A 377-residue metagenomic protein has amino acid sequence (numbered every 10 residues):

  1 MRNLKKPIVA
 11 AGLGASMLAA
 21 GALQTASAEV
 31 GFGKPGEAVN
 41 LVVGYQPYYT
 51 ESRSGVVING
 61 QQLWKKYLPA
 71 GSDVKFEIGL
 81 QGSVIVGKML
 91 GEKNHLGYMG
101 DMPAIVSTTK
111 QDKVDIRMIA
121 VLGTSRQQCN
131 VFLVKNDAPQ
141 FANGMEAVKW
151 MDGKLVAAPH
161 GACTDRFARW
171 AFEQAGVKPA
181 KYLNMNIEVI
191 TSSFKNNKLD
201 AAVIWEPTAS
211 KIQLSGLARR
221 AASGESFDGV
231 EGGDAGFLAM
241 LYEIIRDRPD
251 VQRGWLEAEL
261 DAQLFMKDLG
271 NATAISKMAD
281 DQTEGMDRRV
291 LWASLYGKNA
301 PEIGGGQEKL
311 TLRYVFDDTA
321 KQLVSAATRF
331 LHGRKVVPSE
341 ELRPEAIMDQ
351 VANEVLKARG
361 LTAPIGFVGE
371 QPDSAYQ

Functional and structural regions predicted by a protein language model:
M1-N40, L361-Q377: Short, low-complexity disordered leader/linker segments with a strong preference for bacterial N-terminal type II
E29-M185, S193, D200-E206, A358 (+1 more regions): Short, glycine-/small- and polar/acidic-enriched structural segments that line small-molecule recognition paths
Q61-Q62, E92, N197, G216 (+2 more regions): Short glycine-centered helix-capping/turn motifs at secondary-structure transition points
L63-S72, Q140-A142, S226-G229, G304-D318: Short, solvent-exposed loop/beta-turn-alpha elements that line the ligand-binding surface or hinge of extracytoplasmic
A70-G71, E173, K178, A218 (+2 more regions): Short coil/loop linkers at secondary-structure junctions
Y182-L183, I187-R288: Pocket-lining segment of extracytoplasmic ligand-binding domains
R246-P338: Secondary-structure end/capping motifs
L323-Q377: Conserved C-terminal helix/tail region of periplasmic/extracytoplasmic solute-binding proteins
